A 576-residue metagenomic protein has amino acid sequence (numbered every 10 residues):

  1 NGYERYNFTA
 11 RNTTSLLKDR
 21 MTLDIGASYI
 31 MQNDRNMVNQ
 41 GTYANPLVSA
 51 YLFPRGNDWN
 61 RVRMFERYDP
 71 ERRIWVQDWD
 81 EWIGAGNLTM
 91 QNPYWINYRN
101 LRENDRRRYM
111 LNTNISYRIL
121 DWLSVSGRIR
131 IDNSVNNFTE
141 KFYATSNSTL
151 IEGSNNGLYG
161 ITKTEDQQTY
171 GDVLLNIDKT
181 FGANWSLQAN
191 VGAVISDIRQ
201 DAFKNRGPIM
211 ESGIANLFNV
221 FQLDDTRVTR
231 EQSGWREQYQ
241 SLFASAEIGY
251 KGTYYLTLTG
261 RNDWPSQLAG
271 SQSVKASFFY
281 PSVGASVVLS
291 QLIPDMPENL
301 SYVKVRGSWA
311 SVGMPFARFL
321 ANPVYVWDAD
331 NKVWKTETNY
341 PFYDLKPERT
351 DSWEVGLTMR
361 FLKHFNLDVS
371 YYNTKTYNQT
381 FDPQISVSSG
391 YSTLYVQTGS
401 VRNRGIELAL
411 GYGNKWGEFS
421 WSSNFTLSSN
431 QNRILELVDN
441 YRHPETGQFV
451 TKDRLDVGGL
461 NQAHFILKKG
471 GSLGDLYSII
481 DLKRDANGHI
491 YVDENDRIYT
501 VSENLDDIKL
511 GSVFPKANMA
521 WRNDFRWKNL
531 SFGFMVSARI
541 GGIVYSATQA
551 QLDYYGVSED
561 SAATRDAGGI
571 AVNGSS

Functional and structural regions predicted by a protein language model:
Y3-T9, S241, Y280-S282: Transmembrane beta-barrel architecture of outer membranes
A10-T14, T113-Y117, V173-I177, V191 (+7 more regions): Residues on the lipid-exposed face of transmembrane beta-strands in outer-membrane beta-barrel proteins
T13-R108, S126-Q240, Q267-G270, V274 (+5 more regions): Surface-exposed loop/interface segments of Gram-negative outer-membrane beta-barrel transport/assembly proteins
L111, D121-V125, I129, T426-S428 (+1 more regions): P-loop NTPase catalytic cores that bind/hydrolyze ATP
Y254-Y255: Short hydrophobic alpha-helices at membrane interfaces in multi-pass membrane enzymes
R261, Y372, T426-S428, M535-R539: Histidine- and/or cysteine-centered catalytic micro-motif in compact active-site loops
S422, S512-I540: Conserved C-terminal beta-signal and adjacent last beta-strands/turns of outer-membrane beta-barrel proteins
